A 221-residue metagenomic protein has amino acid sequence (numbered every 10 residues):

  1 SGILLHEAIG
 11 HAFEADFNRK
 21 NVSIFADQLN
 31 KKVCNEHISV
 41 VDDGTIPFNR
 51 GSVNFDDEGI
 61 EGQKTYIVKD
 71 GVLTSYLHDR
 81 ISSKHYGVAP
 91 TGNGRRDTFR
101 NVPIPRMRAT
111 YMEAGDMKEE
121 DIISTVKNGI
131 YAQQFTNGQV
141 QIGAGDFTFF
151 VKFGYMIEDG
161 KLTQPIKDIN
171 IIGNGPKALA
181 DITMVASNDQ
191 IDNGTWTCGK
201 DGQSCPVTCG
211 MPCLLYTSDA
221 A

Functional and structural regions predicted by a protein language model:
S1-A221: N-terminal small-residue-enriched
